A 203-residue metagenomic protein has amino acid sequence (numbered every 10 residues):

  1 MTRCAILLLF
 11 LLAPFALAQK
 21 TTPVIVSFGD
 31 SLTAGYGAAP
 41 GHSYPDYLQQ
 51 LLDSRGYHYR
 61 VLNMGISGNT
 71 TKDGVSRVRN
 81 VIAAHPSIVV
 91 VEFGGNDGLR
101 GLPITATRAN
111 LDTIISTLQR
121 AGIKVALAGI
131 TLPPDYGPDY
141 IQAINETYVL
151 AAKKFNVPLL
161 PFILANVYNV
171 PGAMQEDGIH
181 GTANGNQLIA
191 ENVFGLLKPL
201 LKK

Functional and structural regions predicted by a protein language model:
M1-C4: Positively charged n-region of N-terminal signal peptides that target proteins for export
I6-F10: Hydrophobic helical h-region of N-terminal Sec-dependent signal peptides in bacterial secretory/periplasmic proteins
A13-P14: N-terminal signal peptide c-region/cleavage motif recognized by signal peptidases
L17-S67, R77-H85: Serine-esterase "nucleophile elbow" of acetyl-processing enzymes
K20, Y47-Q50, Y57, D73-K203: Alpha-helical cap/lid subdomain in secreted, periplasmic, or secretory-pathway luminal O-acyl-processing enzymes
G68-K72: N-terminal helical cap/lid subdomain that shapes the substrate entry/recognition surface in HAD-like hydrolases
